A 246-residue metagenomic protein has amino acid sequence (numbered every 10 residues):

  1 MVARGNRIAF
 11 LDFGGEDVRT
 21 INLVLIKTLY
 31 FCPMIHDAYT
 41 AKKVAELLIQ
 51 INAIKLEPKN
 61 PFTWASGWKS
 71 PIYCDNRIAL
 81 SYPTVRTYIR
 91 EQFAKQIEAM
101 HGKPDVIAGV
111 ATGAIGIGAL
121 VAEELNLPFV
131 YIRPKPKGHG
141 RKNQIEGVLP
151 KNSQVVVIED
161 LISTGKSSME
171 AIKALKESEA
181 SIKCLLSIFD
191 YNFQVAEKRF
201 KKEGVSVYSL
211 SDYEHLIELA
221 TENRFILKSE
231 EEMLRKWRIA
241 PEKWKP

Functional and structural regions predicted by a protein language model:
M1-D12: Extreme N-terminal basic, low-complexity initiation segments that serve as generic localization/processing leaders
L11-F13, L23, F31: Short hydrophobic targeting helices and cationic amphipathic motifs that mediate membrane/organellar targeting
I35-H101: Active-site-facing substrate-recognition patch
I35-Q50, K173-P246: PRPP-dependent phosphoribosyltransferase catalytic core
F93-P104, I172, K176-S178: Phosphate/pyrophosphate-binding loops at sites that engage ATP/ADP/AMP, CoA/4′-phosphopantetheine, polyphosphate
G102-A111, L186: Short glycine-rich phosphate-binding loop at a beta-alpha junction
G118-V156, T164-E170: Short, glycine/charge-rich flexible loops or terminal/linker lids adjacent to PRPP-binding catalytic cores
